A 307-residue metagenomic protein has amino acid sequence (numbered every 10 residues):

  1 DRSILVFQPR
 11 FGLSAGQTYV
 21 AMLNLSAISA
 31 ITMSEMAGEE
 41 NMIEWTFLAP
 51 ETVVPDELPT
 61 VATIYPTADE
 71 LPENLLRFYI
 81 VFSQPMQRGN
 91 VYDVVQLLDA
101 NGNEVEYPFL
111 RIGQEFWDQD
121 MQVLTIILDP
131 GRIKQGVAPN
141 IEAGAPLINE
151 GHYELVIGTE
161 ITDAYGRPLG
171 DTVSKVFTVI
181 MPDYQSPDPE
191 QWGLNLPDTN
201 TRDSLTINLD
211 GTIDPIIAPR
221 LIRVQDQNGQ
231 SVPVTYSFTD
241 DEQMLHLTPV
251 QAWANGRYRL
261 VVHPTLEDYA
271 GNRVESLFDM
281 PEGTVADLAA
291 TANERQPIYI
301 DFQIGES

Functional and structural regions predicted by a protein language model:
D1-S307: Acidic, low-complexity Ser/Thr/Gly/Pro-rich repeat segments typical of extracellular/periplasmic and surface-exposed
